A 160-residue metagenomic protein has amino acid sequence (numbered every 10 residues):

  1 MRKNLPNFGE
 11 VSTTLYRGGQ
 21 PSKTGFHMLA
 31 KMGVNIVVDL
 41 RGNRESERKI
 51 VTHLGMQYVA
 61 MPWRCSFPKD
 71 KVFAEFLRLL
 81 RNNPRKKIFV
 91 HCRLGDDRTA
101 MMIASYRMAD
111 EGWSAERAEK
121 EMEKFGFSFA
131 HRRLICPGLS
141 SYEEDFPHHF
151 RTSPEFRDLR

Functional and structural regions predicted by a protein language model:
M1-F89, M101-R160: Cys-dependent protein tyrosine phosphatase-like superfamily
C92: Short cysteine clusters
G95: Substrate/cofactor-recognition hotspot
R98: Conserved lysine of the Walker
